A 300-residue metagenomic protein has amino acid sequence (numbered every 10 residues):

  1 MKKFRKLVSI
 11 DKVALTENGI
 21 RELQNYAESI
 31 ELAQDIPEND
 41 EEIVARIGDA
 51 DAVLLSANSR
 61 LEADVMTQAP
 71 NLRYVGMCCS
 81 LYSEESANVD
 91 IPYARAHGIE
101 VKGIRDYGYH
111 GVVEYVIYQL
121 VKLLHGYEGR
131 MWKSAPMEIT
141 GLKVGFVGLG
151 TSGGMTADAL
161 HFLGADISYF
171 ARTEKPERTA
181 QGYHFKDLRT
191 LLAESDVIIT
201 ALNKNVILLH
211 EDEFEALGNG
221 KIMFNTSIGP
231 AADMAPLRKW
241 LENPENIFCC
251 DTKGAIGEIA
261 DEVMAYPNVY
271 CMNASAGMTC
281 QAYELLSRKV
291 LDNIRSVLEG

Functional and structural regions predicted by a protein language model:
M1-A50, G164, S168, R189: N-terminal glycine-/charge-rich "phosphate-binding" loop or analogous flexible N-terminal tail
K2-K3, G19, E100-E114, G129 (+1 more regions): C-terminal helix-to-coil terminal segments
K3-F4, L72, T140-K143, G220: Phosphate-coordination loops involved in phosphoryl transfer and adenosine-cofactor binding
N25-E31, R73, R178-D187, V263-C271: Active-site regions of enzymes building and remodeling cell-envelope glycoconjugates
G48-D51, L61-V65, E174-E262: Rossmann-like adenosine-cofactor binding region
A50-M131: Phosphate/diphosphate ligand-binding glycine-rich loop within oxidoreductases
G126-M155: Glycine-rich NAD(P)-binding loop of Rossmann-like domains
F162-T179: NAD(P)-binding Rossmann-fold cofactor-contacting core
